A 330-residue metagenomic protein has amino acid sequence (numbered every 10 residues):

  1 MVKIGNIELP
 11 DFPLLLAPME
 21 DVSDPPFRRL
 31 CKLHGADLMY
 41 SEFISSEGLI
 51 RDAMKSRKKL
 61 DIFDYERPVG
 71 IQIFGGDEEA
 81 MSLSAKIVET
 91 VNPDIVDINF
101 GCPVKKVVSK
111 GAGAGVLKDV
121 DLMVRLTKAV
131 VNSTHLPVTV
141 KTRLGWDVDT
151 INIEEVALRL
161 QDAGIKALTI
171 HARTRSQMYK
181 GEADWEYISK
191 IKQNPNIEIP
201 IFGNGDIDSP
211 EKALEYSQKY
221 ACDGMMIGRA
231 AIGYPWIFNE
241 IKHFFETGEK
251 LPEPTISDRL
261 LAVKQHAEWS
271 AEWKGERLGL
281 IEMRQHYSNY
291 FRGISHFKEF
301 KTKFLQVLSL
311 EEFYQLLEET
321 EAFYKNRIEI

Functional and structural regions predicted by a protein language model:
M1-I330: Flavin-dependent oxidoreductase catalytic cores
